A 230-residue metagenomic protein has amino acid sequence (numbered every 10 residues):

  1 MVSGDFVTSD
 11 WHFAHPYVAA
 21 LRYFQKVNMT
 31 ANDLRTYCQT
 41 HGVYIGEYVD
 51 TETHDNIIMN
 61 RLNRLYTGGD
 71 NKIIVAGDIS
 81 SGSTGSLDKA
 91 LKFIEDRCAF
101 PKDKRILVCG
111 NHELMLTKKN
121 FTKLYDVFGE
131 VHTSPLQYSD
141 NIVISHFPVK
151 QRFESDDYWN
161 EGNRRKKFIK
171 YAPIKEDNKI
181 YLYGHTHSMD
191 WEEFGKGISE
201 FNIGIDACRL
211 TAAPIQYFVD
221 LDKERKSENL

Functional and structural regions predicted by a protein language model:
V2, F6-T8, F13-Y138: Core catalytic region of metal-dependent phosphoesterases/phosphodiesterases, especially metallo-beta-lactamase-like
K123-L230: Conserved beta-sheet core of the metallophosphoesterase superfamily
